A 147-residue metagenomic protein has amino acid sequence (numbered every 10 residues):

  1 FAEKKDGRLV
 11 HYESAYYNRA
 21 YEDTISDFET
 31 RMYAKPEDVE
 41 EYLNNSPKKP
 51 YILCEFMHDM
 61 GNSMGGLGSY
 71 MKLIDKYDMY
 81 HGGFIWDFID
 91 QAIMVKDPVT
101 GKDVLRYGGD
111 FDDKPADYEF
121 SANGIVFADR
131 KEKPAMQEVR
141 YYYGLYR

Functional and structural regions predicted by a protein language model:
F1-D129, P134: Substrate-binding/catalytic cleft of secreted carbohydrate-active enzymes, primarily glycoside hydrolases
K131-R147: Surface beta-strand/loop "capping" patches
